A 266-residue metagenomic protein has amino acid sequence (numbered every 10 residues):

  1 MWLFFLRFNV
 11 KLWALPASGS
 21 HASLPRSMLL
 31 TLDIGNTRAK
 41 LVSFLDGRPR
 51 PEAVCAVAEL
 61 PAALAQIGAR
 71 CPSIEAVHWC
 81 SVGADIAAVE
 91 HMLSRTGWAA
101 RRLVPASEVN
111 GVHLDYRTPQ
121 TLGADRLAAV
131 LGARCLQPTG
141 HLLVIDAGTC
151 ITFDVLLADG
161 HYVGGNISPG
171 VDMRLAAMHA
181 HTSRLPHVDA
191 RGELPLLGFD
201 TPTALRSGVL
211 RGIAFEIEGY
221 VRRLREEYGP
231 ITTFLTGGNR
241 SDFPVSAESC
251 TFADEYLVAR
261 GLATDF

Functional and structural regions predicted by a protein language model:
W2-P16, H21-V109: N-terminal glycine/serine-rich phosphate-binding loop of ATP-dependent small-molecule kinases, especially carbohydrate
M28-R48, A133, G140-Y162, M178: Gly/Thr-rich phosphate-binding beta-strand-loop-beta motif of the actin/hexokinase/Hsp70
R38, C80-A88, S207, P230-S246 (+1 more regions): Glycine-rich phosphate-binding loops at beta-strand->alpha-helix junctions
P51-V54, L142-L175, T233, T251-L257: Glycine-rich phosphate-binding loop of actin/hexokinase-like ATP-binding domains
A53, E193-T232, D242, C250-T251: Adenine-nucleotide phosphate-binding core of ATP-dependent small-molecule kinases
G111-L142, G261-F266: Conserved phosphate-binding catalytic cores of ATP/NTP-utilizing and phosphoryl-transfer enzymes
L127, S183, L210, T251-F266: Glycine-rich phosphate-binding/hydrolytic loop that grips phosphoryl groups
A129-T139, V163-L205, D265: Glycine-rich phosphate-binding loop plus the immediately following alpha-helix
